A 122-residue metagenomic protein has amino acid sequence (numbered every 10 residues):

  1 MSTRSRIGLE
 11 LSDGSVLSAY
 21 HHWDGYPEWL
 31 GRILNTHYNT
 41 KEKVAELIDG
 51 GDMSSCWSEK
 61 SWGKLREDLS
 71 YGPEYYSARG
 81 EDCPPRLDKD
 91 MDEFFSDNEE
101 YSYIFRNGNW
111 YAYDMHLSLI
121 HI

Functional and structural regions predicted by a protein language model:
M1-R6, D97-E99, F105-G108: A short, compositionally biased
M1-Y26, L30: Short, extreme N-terminal segment that most often corresponds to the first beta-strand
S15-V16, N109-Y111: Hydrophobic residues embedded in beta-strands of well-ordered beta-sheets
H22, A112-M115: Intrinsically disordered, low-complexity regulatory segments enriched in Ser/Thr/Pro and charged residues
Y26-W62: Compact, glycine/acidic-enriched structural inserts
K64, D68-S96, E100: Extended, Lys/Arg-enriched charged tracts that mediate electrostatic binding to polyanionic substrates
I120-I122: Conserved small/polar residues in nucleotide/adenosyl-binding loops
